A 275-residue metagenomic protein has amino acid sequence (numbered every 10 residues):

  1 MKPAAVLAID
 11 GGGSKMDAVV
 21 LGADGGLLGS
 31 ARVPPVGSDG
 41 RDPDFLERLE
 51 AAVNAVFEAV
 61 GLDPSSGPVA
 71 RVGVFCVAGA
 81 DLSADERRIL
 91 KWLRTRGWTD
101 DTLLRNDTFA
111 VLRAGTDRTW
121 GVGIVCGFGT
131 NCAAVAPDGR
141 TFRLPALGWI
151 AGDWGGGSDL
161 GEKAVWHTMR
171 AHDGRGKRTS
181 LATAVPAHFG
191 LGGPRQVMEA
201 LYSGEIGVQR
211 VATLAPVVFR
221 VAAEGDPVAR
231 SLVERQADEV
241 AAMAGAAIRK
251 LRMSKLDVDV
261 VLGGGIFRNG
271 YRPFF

Functional and structural regions predicted by a protein language model:
M1-A70, R94-T95, L112-V122, W166-F275: ATP-binding/phosphotransfer module of carbohydrate and carboxylate kinases, centering on a glycine-rich
F57, A78-A80: Short glycine-/small-residue-rich Rossmann-like dinucleotide-binding loops
V72, D101-L103, D259: Proline-centered loop/turn at the N-terminus of a beta-strand
A80-T179: Phosphate-binding/catalytic loop of phosphoryl-transfer enzymes
